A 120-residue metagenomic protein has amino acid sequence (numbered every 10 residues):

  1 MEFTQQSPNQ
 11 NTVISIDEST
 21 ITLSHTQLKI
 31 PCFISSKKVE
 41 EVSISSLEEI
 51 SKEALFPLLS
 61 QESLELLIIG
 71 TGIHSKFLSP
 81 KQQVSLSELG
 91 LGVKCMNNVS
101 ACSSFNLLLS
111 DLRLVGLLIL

Functional and structural regions predicted by a protein language model:
M1-E53, Q61, S110-I119: Non-catalytic interface/targeting segments
V42, S75-L78, S104: Short active-site-adjacent helix-start/loop capping segments
L55-F56, Q83, F105: Short amphipathic alpha-helical segments and helix-helix/interface helices
S60-K94: Mid-chain, well-packed structural core segment of small domains
T71-H74, N98-V99, I119-L120: Beta-hairpin (beta-strand-turn-beta-strand) motif
G92-S103: A short glycine-rich beta-strand->turn/loop micro-motif centered on a GG-aromatic cluster
C102-D111: Conserved phosphate-binding catalytic cores of ATP/NTP-utilizing and phosphoryl-transfer enzymes
